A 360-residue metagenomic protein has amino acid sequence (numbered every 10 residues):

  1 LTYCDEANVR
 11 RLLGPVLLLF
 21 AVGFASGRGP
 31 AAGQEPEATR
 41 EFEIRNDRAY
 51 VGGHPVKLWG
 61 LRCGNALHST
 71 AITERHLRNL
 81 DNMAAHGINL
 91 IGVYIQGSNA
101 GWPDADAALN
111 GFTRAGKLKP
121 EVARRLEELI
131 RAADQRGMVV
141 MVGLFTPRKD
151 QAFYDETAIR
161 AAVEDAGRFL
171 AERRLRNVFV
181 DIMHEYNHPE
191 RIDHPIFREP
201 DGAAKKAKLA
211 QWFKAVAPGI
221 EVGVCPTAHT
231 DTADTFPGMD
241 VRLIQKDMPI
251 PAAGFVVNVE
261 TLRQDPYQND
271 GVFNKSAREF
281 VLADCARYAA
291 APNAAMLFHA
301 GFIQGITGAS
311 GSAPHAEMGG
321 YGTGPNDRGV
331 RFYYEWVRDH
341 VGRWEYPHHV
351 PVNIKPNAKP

Functional and structural regions predicted by a protein language model:
Y3-V16: Bacterial N-terminal signal peptides that target proteins for export
E6-A7, E35-P36, P360: Intrinsic disorder/low-complexity segments enriched in polar/small residues
G14-F24: Bacterial N-terminal signal peptides
F24-G33: Signal peptide processing junction and immediate N-terminal pro/mature segment of secreted/exported proteins
Q34-F42: N-terminal low-complexity, Pro/Thr/Ser-rich intrinsically disordered segments that act as propeptides or flexible
E43-V241: Active-site mouth of glycoside hydrolases
A161-A162, R174-R338: Extracellular glycoside hydrolase catalytic/binding regions
R331-P360: Carbohydrate-binding surfaces of carbohydrate-active enzymes
